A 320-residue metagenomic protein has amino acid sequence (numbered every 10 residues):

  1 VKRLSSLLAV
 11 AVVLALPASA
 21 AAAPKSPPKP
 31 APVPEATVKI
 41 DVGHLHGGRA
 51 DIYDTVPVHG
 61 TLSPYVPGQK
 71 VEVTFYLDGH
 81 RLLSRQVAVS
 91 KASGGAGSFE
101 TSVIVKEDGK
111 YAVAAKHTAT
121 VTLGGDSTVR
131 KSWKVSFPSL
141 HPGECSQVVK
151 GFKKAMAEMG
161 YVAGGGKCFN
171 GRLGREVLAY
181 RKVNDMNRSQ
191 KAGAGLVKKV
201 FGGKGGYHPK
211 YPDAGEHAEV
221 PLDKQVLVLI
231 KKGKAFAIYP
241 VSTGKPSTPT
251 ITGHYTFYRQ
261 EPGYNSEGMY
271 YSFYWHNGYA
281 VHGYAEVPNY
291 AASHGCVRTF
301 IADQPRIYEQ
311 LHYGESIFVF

Functional and structural regions predicted by a protein language model:
V1-P24: Secretory targeting and sorting signals
A23-D51: Short, compositionally biased P/S/T/A/G/V-rich stretches that sit at domain boundaries
P24, D126-R130, G151, E158 (+5 more regions): Exported/periplasmic cell-wall-interacting domains
D54-P64: Aromatic/hydrophobic beta-strand junction motif of beta-rich domains
V73-L77: Conserved aromatic beta-strand anchor motif in extracellular beta-sandwich/beta-rich domains
R81-G94: Solvent-exposed serine/threonine-rich low-complexity stretches and specific carbohydrate-binding patches
E107-D126, N277: Enriched for extracellular/lumenal, surface-exposed ectodomains of secreted and cell-surface proteins
P142-V200: Short acidic, glycine/serine/threonine-rich helix-capping segments at coil-helix boundaries
